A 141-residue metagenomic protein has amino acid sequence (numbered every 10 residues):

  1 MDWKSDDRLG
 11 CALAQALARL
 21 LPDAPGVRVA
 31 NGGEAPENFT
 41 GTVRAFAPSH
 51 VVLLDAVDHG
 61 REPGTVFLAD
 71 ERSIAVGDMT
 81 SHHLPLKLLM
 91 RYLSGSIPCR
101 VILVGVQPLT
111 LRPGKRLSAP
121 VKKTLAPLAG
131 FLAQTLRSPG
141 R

Functional and structural regions predicted by a protein language model:
M1-P108, K115-P139: N-terminal catalytic or cofactor-binding beta/alpha core of small enzyme domains
